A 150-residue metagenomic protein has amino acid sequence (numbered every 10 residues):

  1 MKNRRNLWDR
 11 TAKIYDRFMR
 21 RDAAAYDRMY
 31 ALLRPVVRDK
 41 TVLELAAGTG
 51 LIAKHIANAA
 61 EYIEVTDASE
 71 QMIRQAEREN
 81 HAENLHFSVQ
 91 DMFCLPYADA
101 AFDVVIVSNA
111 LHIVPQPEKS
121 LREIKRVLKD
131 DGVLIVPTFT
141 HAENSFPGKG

Functional and structural regions predicted by a protein language model:
M1-K13: N-terminal, positively charged/glycine-rich alpha-helical extensions of SAM-dependent methyltransferases
R21-K40: Conserved alpha-helix/loop element of class I SAM-dependent methyltransferases that forms part of the SAM/SAH-binding
K40-G48: Conserved class I S-adenosyl-L-methionine
A47-C94: Class I SAM-dependent methyltransferase SAM/SAH-binding core
I106: A conserved beta-strand element that flanks and buttresses the S-adenosyl-L-methionine
N109-A110: Short catalytic micro-motifs in class I SAM-dependent methyltransferases
E118-V133: A short glycine-rich, Lys/Arg-flanked "PGG" loop and its adjoining helix->strand segment in the class I
V133-G150: Conserved class I S-adenosyl-L-methionine
